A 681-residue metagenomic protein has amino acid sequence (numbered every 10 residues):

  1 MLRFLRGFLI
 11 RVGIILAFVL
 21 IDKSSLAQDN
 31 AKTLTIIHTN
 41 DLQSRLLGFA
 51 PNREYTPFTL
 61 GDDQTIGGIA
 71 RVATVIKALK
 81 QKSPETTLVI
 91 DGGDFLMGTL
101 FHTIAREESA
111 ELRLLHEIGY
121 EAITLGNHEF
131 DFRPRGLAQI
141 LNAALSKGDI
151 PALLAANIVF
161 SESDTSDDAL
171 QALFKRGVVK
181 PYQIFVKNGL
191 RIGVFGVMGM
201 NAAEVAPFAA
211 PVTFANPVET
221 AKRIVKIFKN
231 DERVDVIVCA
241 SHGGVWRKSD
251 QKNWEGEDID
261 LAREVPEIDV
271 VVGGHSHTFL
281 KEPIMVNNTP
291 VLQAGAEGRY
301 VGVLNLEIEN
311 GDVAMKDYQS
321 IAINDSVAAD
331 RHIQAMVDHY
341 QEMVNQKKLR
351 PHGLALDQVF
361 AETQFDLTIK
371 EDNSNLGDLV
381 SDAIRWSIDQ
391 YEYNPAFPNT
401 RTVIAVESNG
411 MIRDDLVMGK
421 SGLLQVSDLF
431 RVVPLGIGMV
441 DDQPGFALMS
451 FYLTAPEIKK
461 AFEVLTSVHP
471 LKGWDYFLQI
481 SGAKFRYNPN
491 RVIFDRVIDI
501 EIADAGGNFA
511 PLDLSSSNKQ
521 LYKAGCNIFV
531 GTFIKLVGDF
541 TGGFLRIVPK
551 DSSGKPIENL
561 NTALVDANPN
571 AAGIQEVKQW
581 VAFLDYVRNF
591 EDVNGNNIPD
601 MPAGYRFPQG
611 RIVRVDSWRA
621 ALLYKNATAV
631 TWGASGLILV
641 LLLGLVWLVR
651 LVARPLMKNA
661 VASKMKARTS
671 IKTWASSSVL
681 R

Functional and structural regions predicted by a protein language model:
L2-V12: Bacterial N-terminal signal peptides that target proteins for export
R6, R106, G438-M439: Hydrophobic alpha-helical segments with strong N-terminal bias
R6, T86, G119, G189 (+2 more regions): Exposed boundary/loop context
R11-L20: Bacterial N-terminal signal peptides
A27-V327, L376-A383, A396, H469 (+1 more regions): Acidic, metal/ion-coordinating pockets
Q28-T39, S44-G48, R53-V75, E117 (+4 more regions): Catalytic centers of hydrolytic enzymes
